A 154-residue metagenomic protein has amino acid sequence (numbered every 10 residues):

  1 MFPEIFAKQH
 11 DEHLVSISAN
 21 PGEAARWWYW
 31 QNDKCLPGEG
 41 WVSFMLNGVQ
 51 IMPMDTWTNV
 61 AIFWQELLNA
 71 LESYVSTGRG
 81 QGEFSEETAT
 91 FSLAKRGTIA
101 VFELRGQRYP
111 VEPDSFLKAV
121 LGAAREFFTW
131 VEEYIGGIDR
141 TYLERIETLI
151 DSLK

Functional and structural regions predicted by a protein language model:
M1-A61: N-terminal low-complexity, intrinsically disordered segments
G22-A24, A61-Q65, V101-F102, L121-G122: Short, low-complexity, polar/charged sequence segments that are solvent-exposed and flexible
E23-L36, A70-S73, A89-K95: Short linear motifs in intrinsically disordered
K34-C35, S73-T77, E132-I135: Short C-terminal domain-edge/linker segments immediately following a structured domain
M54-S85: Compact, well-ordered interaction domains used in eukaryotic information-processing assemblies
T77-A119: An exposed acidic His-Trp-rich patch
G106-K154: Mixed-charge, glycine-accented linear interaction segment located at domain edges/termini
